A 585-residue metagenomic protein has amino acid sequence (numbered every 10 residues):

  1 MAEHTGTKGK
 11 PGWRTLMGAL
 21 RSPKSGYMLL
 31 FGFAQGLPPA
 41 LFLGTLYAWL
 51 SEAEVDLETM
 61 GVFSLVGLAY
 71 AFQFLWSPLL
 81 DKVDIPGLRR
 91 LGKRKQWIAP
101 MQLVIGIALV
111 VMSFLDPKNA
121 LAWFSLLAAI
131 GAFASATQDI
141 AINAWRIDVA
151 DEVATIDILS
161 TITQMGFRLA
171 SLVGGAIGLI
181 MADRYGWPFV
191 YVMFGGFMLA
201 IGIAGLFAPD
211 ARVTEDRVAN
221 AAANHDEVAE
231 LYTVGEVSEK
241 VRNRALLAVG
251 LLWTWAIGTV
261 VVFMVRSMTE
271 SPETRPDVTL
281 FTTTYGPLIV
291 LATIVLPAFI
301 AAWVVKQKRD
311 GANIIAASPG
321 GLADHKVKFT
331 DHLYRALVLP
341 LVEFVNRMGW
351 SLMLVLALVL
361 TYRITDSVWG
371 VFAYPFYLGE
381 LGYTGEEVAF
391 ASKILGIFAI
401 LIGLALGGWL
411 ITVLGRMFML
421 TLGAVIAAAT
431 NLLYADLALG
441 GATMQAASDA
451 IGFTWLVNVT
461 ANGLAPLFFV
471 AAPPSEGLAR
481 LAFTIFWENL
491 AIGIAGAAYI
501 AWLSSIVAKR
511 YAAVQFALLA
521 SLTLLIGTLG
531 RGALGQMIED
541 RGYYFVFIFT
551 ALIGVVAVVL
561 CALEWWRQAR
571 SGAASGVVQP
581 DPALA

Functional and structural regions predicted by a protein language model:
M1-S22, S113-S125, D151-L358, C561-A585: Intracellular loop-helix junctions on the cytosolic face of multi-pass helical membrane proteins
G6-Y70, G258-E270, S351-L358, Y362-E380: Helix-loop boundary and gating motifs at the non-cytosolic
L57, I147, D151-I162, G385-E387 (+2 more regions): Loop-to-transmembrane helix entry/capping segments in MFS-fold secondary transporters and related SLC/MFSD carriers
A69-W76, L291-A302, F390-T412, G423 (+2 more regions): Transmembrane alpha-helices of Major Facilitator/SLC transporters
Q73-R90, A182, I402-M419, I538-E539: Helix-to-loop junctions at the C-terminal end of transmembrane segments in multipass secondary transporters
I98-K118, V425-P474: C-terminal ends and interior cores of transmembrane alpha-helices in multi-pass membrane transporters/permeases
T137-A150, I494-A508: Intracellular juxtamembrane helix-capping segments at the cytosolic ends of symmetry-related transmembrane helices
I397, I506-E539: A late C-terminal transmembrane helix in Major Facilitator Superfamily
